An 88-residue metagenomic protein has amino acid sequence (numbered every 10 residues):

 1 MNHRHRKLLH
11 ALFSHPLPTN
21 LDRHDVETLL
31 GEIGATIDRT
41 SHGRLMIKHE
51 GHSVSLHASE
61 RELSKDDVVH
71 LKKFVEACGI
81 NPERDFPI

Functional and structural regions predicted by a protein language model:
M1-I88: Basic nucleic-acid-binding interfaces
